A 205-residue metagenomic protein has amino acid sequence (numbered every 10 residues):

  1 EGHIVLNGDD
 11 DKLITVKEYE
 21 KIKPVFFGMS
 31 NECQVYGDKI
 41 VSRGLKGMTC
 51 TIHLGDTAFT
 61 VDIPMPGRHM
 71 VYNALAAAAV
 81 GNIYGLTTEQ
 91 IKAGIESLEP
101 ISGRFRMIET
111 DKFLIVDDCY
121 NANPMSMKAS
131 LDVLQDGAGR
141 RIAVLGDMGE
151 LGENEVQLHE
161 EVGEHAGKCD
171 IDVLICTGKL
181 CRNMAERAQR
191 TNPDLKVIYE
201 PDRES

Functional and structural regions predicted by a protein language model:
E1-I115, G139, E164-G167, I171-V173 (+1 more regions): Acidic, Mg2+-coordinating active-site environments of NTP-dependent enzymes
D10, Y120-A122, E150: Short, glycine/acidic-enriched loop or turn micro-motifs at the edges of active sites
I101-G103, Y120-A129: Glycine-rich phosphate/pyrophosphate-binding beta-alpha loops
K128-L131, E155-A166: Charged helix-capping and loop-helix junction motifs
V133-I142: Glycine-rich phosphate/diphosphate-binding loops that line cofactor/substrate pockets in enzymes
T177: Conserved residues at the C-terminal ends of beta-strands
K196-S205: Short acidic-hydrophobic, aromatic-tinged amphipathic segments that line or gate anion-handling sites
